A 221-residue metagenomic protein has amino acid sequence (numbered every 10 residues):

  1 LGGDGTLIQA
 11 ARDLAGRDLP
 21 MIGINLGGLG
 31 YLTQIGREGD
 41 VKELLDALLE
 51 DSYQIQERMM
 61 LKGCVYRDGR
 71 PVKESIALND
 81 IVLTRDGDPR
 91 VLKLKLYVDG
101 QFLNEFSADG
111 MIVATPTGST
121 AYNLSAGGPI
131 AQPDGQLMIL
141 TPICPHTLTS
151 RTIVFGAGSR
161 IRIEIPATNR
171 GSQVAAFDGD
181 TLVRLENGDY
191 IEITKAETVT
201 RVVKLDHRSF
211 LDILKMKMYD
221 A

Functional and structural regions predicted by a protein language model:
L1-D4, R12: N-terminal glycine-rich "phosphate-gripper" loop used for MgATP/nucleotide binding and carboxylate activation
G3, N25, I81, G179: A residue-level signal for conserved active-site and pocket-lining positions in enzyme catalytic cores
G3-T6, L29, T117-S119: Short glycine-rich anion-binding loops that position phosphate/pyrophosphate groups of nucleotides and phosphorylated
Q9, L14-I24: Gly/Ser-rich helix-loop-strand patches that form or flank binding pockets for ribonucleotide-derived cofactors
G28-D109: Catalytic core of DAGKc-family lipid kinases
E57-L61, A77-N79, R90-L94, D109-M111 (+5 more regions): A generic structural signal for short beta-strands and their flanking turns/coil linkers
L83, D99-F102, S150-A221: ATP/nucleoside-binding phosphotransfer catalytic cores, i.e., glycine-rich phosphate-binding loops
N104-A108, I112-T149: Gly/Ser/Thr-rich active-site loops/lids in small-molecule metabolic enzymes that frequently grip phosphoryl groups
